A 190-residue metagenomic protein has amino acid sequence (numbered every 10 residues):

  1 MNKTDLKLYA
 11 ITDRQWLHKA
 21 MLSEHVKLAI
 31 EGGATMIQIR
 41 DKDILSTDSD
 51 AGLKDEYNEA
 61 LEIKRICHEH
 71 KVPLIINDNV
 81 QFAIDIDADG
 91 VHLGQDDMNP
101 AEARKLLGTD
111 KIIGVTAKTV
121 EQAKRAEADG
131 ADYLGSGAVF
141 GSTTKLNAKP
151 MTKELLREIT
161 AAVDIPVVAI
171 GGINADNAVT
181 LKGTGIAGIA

Functional and structural regions predicted by a protein language model:
M1-M98, K105-Y133, E158, D164-I165 (+2 more regions): Conserved N-terminal beta1-alpha1 strand-loop-helix module at the mouth
L93-A101, V139-A162: Flexible, gly/pro- and Lys/Arg-enriched active-site loops
S136, A169-I173, I189: Glycine-rich beta-strand-to-loop/alpha-helix junction loops that act as flexible
